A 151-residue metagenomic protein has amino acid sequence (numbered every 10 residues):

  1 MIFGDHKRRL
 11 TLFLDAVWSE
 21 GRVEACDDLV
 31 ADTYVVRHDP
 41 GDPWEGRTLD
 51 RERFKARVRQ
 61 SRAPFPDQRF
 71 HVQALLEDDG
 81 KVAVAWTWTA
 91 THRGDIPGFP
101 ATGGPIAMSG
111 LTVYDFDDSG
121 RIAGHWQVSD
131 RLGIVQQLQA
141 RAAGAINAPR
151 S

Functional and structural regions predicted by a protein language model:
M1-S151: C-terminal and inter-domain tail/linker signature
